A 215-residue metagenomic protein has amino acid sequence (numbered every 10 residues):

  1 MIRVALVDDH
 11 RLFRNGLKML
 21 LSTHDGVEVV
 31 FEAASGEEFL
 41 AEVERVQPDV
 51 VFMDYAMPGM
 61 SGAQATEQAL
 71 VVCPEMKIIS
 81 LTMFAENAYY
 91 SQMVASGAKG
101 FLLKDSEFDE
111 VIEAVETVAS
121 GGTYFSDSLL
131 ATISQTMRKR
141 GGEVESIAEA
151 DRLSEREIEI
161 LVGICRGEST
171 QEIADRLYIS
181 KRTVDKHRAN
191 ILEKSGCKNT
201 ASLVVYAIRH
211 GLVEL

Functional and structural regions predicted by a protein language model:
S35-E38, S61-Q64: Acidic catalytic/metal-coordinating carboxylates
V46-F52: Active-site beta3 strand of CheY-like receiver
D54, T82: Active-site residues of response regulator receiver
M57: Receiver (REC) domain active-site loop signature in two-component systems and cognate sites in sensor histidine kinases
A63-E75: Short amphipathic alpha-helix used as the core "switch/output" element in two-component signaling
A88-A95, K99-E155, E159, L212: Short, flexible helix-to-coil linker/hinge segments that flank and couple to helix-turn-helix
E145-R182: Helix-turn-helix DNA-binding segment
S169-S202: Recognition helix of helix-turn-helix DNA-binding domains
